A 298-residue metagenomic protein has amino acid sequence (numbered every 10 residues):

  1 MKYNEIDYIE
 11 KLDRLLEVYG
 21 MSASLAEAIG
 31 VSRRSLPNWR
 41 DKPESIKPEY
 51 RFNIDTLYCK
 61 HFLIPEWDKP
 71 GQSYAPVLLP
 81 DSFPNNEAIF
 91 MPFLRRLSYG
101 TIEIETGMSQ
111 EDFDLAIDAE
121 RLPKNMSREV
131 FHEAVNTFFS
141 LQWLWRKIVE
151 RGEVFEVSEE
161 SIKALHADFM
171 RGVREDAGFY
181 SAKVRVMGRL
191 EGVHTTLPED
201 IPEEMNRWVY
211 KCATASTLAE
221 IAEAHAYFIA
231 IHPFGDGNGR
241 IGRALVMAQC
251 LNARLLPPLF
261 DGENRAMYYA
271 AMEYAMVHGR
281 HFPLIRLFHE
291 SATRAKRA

Functional and structural regions predicted by a protein language model:
M1-D236, R240-A298: FIC/Doc superfamily catalytic core
